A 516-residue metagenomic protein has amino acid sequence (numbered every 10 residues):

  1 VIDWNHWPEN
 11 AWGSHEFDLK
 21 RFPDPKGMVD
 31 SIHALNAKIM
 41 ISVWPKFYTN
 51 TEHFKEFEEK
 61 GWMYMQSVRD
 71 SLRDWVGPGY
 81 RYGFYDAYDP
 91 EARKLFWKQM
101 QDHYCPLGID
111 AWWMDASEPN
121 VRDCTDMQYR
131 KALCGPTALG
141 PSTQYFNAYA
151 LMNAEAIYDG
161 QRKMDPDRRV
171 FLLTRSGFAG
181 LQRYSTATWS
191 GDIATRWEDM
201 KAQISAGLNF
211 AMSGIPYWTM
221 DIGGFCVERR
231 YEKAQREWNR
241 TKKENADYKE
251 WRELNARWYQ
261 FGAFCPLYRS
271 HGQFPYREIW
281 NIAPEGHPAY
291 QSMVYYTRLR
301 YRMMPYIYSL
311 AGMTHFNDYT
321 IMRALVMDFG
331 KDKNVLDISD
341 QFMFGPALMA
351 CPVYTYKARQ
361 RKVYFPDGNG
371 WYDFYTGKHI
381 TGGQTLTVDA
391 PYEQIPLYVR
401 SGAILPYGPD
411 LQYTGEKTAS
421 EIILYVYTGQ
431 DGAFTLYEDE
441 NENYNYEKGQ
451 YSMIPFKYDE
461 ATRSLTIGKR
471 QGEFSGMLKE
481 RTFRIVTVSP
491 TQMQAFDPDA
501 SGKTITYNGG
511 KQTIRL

Functional and structural regions predicted by a protein language model:
V1-Q394, R400: Catalytic-domain carbohydrate-binding cleft regions of carbohydrate-active enzymes
Q394-K511: Accessory, solvent-exposed terminal regions and/or long lumenal/extracellular loops of proteins
Q512-L516: Extracellular beta-sheet/turn segments enriched in Thr/Pro/Gly and aliphatic residues
